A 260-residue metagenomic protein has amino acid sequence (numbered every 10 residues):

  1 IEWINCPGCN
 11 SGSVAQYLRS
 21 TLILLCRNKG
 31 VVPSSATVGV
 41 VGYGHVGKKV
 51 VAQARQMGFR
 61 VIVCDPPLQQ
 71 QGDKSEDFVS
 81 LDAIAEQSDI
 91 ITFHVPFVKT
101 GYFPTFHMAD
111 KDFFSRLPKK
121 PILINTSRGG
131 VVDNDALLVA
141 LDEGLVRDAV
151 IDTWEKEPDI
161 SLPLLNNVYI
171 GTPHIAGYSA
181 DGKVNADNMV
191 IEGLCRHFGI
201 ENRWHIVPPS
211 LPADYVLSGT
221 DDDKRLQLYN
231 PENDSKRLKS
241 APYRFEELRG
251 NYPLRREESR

Functional and structural regions predicted by a protein language model:
I1-G30: Phosphate/diphosphate ligand-binding glycine-rich loop within oxidoreductases
I1-I4, D73-L81, L165-G171: Active-site regions of enzymes building and remodeling cell-envelope glycoconjugates
P7, A15, S34-R55: Glycine-rich adenosine-cofactor-binding loop
V32-S35, P118: Short, flexible coil/linker segments at domain boundaries that flank nucleotide/cofactor-interacting
Q56-K74: NAD(P)-binding Rossmann-fold cofactor-contacting core
Q69-L162: Rossmann-like adenosine-cofactor binding region
K120, S127-R260: Rossmann-like dinucleotide-binding domain for NAD(H)/NADP(H)
